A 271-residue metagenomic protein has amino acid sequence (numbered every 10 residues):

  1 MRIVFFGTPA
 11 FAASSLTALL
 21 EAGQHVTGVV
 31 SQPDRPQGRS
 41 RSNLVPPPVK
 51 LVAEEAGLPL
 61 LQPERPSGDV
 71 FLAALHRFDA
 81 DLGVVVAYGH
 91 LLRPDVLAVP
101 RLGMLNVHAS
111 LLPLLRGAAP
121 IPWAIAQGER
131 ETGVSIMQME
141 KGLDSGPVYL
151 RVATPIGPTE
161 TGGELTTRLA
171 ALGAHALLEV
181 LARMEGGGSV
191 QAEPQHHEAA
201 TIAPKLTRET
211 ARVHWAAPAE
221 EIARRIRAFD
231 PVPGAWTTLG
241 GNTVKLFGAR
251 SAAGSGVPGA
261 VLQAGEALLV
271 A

Functional and structural regions predicted by a protein language model:
M1, E164-L165, T210: Surface-exposed, charge/polar-rich loops and edge strands
M1-S40: N-terminal Rossmann-like dinucleotide-binding module
R2-V4, T27-V29, P59-F78, G83 (+1 more regions): Internal alpha/beta domain cores that form substrate/cofactor-binding pockets in large enzymes and binding proteins
A13, P46, G68-L72, A118: Structural motif corresponding to alpha-helix initiation and N-cap regions
H25, L82-I202: Donor/substrate-binding cores of folate-linked one-carbon enzymes
D34-E54: N-terminal beta-loop-helix "entrance" segment that forms/cooperates in small-molecule cofactor or anionic ligand
H197-A271: Internal anion-binding site segments
